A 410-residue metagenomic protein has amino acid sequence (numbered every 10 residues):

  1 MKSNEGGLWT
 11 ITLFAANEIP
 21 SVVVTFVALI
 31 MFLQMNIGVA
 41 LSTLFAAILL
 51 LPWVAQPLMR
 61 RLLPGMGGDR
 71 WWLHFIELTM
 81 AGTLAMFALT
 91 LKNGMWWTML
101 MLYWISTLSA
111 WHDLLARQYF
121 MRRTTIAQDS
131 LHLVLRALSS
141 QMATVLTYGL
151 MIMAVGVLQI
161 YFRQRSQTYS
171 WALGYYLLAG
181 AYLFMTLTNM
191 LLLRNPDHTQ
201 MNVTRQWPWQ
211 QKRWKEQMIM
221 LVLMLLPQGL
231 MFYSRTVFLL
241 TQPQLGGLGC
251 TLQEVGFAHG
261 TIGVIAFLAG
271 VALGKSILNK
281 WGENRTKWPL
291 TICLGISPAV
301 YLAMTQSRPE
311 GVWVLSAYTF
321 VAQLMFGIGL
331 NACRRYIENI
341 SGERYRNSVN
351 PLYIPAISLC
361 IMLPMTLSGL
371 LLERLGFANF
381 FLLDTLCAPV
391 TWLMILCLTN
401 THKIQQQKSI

Functional and structural regions predicted by a protein language model:
M1-S3, P196-I219: Juxtamembrane intracellular "pre-TM" segments in multi-pass secondary transporters
M1-W53, E216-M220, M224-Q244: Helix-loop boundary and gating motifs at the non-cytosolic
L51-P57, V255-N279, L290, L294-S297 (+1 more regions): Transmembrane alpha-helices of Major Facilitator/SLC transporters
A55-G68, A269-R285, L372-E373: Helix-to-loop junctions at the C-terminal end of transmembrane segments in multipass secondary transporters
L133-G156, I354-M365: Glycine-rich segments within core transmembrane alpha-helices of 12-TM secondary carriers
A179-H198, M394-L398: C-terminal membrane-cytosol helix-exit motif in multi-pass small-molecule transporters
R285-A332: C-terminal transmembrane helical hairpin of 12-TM major facilitator-type secondary transporters
I340-E373: A late C-terminal transmembrane helix in Major Facilitator Superfamily
